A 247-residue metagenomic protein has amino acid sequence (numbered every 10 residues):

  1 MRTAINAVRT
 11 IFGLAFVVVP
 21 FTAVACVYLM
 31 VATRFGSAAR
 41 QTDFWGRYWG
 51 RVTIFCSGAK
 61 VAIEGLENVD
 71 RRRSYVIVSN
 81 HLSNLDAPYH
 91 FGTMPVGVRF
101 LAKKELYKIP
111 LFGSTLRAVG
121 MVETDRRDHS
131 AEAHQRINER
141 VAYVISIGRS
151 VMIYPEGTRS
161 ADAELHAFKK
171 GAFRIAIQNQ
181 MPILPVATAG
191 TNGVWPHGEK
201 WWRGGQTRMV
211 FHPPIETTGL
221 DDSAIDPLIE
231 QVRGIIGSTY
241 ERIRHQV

Functional and structural regions predicted by a protein language model:
M1-R34, R40, F44, E67-D70 (+1 more regions): Membrane-interfacial terminal anchoring regions of lipid-handling membrane enzymes
A4-V8, Q135-V247: Non-catalytic C-terminal accessory region of glycerolipid acyltransferases and related lyso-lipid remodeling enzymes
F21, A25-T42, C56-S57, E64 (+1 more regions): Catalytic core of membrane glycerolipid acyltransferases/transacylases, capturing the structured, soluble-facing
W45-V52: N-terminal nucleotide/polyanion-binding subdomain common to many enzyme families
R51, P88, F173-R174: Active-site phosphate/pyrophosphate- and oxyanion-stabilizing loops and adjacent acidic/basic residues in soluble
S57-E64, H134-Q135, T191-G193: Short gly/ser/thr-rich secondary-structure transition/capping motifs
F112, R117-I145, G234: A membrane-cytosol interface segment of integral membrane proteins
